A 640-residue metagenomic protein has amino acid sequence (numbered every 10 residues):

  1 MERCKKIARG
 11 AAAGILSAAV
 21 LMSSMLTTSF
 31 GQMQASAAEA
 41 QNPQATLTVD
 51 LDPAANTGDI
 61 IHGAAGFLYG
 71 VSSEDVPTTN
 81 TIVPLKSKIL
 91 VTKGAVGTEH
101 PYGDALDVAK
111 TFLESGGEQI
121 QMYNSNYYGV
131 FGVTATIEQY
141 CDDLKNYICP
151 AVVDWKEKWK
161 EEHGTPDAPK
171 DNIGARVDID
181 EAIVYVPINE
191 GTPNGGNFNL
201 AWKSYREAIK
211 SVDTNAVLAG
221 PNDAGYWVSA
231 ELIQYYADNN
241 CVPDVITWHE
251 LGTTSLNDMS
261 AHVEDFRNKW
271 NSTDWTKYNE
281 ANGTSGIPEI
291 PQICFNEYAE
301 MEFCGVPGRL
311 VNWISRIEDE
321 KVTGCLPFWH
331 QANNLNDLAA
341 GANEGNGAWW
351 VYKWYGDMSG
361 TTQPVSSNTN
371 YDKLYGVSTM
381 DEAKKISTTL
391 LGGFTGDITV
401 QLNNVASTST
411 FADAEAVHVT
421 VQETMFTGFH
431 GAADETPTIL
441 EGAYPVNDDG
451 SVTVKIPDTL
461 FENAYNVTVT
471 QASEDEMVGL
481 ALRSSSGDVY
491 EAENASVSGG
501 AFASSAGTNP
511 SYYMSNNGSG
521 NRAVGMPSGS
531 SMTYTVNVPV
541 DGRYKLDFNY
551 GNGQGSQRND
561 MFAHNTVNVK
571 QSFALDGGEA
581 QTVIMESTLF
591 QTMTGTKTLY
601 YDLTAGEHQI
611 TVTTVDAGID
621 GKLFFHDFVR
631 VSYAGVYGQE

Functional and structural regions predicted by a protein language model:
M1-I15: Bacterial Sec-dependent N-terminal signal peptides
L16-M25: Hydrophobic core
T27-V184, K203-G220, E344-G520, F625 (+1 more regions): Non-catalytic accessory regions flanking glycosidase/transglycosidase catalytic cores in CAZymes
Y69, T92, M122, P187-I188 (+4 more regions): Conserved beta-strand positions
E74, V130-D274, M301-W313, D337-A339: Active-site cleft segment of glycoside hydrolase catalytic domains centered on the general acid/base Glu
H163-G174, T276-S285, S556-H564: Intrinsically disordered, low-complexity Ser/Thr- and acidic-rich flexible linkers and loops, especially at boundaries
L251-G360: Catalytic-core region of carbohydrate-active enzymes that cleave or remodel glycosidic bonds
E476-E640: Extracytoplasmic
